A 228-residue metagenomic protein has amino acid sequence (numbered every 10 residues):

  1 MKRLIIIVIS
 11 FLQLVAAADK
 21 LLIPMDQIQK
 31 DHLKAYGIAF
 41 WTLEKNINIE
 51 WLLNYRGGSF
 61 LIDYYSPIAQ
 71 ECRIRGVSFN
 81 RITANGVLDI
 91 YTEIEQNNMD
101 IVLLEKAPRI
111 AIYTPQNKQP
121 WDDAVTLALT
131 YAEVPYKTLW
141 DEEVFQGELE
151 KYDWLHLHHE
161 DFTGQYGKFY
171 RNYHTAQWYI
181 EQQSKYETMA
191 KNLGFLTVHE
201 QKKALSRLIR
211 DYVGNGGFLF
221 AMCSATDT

Functional and structural regions predicted by a protein language model:
R3-L14: Sec-dependent N-terminal signal peptides
A17-D123, A132: Hydrophobic targeting/anchoring helices
L22, A111-Y113, T138, L155-L157 (+1 more regions): Structural recognition of the beta-strand scaffold that forms the well-ordered cores of secreted hydrolase catalytic
D31-K34, P120-D122, G147-E148, T163-F169 (+1 more regions): Extracytoplasmic/secreted cell-surface and envelope-processing proteins
L103-K106, G147-E150, Y212-G214: Extracellular/periplasmic catalytic domains that process cell-envelope and extracellular macromolecules
E133-E148: A short, well-structured beta->alpha microelement
Y152-D227: Short alpha-beta junction capping motif
